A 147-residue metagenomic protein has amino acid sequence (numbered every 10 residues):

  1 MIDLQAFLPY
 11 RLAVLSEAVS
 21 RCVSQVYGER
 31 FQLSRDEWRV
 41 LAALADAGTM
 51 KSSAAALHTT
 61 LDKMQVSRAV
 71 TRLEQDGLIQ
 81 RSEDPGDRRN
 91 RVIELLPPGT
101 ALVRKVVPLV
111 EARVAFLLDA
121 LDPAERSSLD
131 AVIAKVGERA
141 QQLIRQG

Functional and structural regions predicted by a protein language model:
M1, A124-G147: C-terminal regulatory/oligomerization modules of transcriptional regulators
M1-F31: N-terminal leader segment of winged-helix/HTH proteins
P9-Y10, L33-A42: Short alpha-helical elements of helix-turn-helix
C22, R39-A45, A101: Pre-recognition alpha-helix immediately N-terminal to the DNA-recognition helix within helix-turn-helix or winged-helix
V26, T49, T71-A134: Charged, amphipathic alpha-helical coiled-coil/dimerization segments
A55-A56: A short acidic, leucine-rich amphipathic alpha-helix
